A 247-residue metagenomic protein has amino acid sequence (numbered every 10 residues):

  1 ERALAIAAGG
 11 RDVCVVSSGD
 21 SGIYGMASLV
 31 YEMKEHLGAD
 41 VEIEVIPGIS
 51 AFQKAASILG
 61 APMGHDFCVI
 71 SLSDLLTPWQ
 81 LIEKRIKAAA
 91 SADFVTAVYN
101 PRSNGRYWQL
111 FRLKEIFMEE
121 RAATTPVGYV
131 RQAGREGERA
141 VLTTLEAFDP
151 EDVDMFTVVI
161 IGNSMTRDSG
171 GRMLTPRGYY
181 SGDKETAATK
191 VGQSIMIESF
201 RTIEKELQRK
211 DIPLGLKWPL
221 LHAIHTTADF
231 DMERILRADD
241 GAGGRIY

Functional and structural regions predicted by a protein language model:
E1, A51, L75-T77, G134-G137: A short acidic, often aromatic-flanked loop/helix-cap motif at beta-alpha or helix-coil junctions that lines enzyme
E1-I43, K54, D149, T189-H222 (+2 more regions): Class I S-adenosyl-L-methionine
A3-A8, S57-A61, E83-I86, A140-A147: Short, surface-exposed amphipathic charged segments that create phosphate/polyanion-binding patches used for binding
I6-G10, M33, L37, I58-P62 (+7 more regions): Change "in soluble alpha/beta enzymes" to "in soluble alpha/beta proteins
D12-V13, S91-R201, L221-H222: A contiguous loop/helix-start segment that scaffolds small-molecule binding in enzyme catalytic cores
S21, G25, S50, T77-K84 (+8 more regions): Conserved active-site and cofactor/substrate-binding residues in soluble primary-metabolism enzymes
G22-A92: Class I SAM-dependent methyltransferase SAM-binding "motif I" and its flanking Rossmann-like core
A123-V130, L214-K217, M232-R234: Flexible, glycine/charged-enriched surface loops at secondary-structure junctions
